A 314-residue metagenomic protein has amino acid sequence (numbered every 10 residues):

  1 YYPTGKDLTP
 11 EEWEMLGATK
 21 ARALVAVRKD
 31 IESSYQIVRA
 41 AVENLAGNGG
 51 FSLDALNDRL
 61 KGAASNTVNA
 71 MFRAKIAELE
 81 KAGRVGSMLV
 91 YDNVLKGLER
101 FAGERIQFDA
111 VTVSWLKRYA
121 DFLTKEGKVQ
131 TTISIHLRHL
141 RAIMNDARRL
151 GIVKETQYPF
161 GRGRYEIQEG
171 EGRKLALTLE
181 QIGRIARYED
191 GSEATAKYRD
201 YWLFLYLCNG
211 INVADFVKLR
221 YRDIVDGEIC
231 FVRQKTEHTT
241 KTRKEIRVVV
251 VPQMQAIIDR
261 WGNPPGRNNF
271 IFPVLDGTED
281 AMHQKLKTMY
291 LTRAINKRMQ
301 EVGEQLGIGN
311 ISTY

Functional and structural regions predicted by a protein language model:
Y2-N66, A70, A77-E78, A82: N-terminal helical hairpins
G47-G127: Basic/aromatic-enriched alpha-helical hairpins
V94-R100, E104-K117, K125-P159, N209-I211 (+1 more regions): N-terminal DNA-binding recognition helix of tyrosine site-specific recombinases/integrases
S134, E155-V213, V217: Basic, Lys/Arg- and aromatic-enriched nucleic-acid-binding interface segment
G161-G163, K218-R260: Conserved tyrosine-mediated DNA breakage-rejoining catalytic core shared by Y-recombinases
G170-E171, A256-R298: Major-groove DNA-contacting interfaces characterized by cationic-aromatic clusters
S192, L286-M289, R293-Y314: Short, basic (Lys/Arg/His-rich) helix/loop patches that form interaction surfaces in the mid-to-C-terminal regions
D215-K218, I311-T313: Active-site-proximal segment of tyrosine recombinases
